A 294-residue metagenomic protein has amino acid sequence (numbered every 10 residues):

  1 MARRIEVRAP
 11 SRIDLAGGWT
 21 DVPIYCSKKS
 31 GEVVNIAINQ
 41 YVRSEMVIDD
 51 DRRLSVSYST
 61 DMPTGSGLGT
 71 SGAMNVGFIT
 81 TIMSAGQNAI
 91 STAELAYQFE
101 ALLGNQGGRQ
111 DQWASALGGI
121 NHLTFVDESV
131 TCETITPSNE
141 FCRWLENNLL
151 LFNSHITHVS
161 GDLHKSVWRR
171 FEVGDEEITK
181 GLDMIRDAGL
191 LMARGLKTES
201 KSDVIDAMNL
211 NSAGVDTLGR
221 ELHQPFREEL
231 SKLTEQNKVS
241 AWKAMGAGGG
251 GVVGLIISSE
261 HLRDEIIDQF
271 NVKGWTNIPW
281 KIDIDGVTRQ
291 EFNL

Functional and structural regions predicted by a protein language model:
M1-A16, D21-S27, N35-R53, S84-N88 (+3 more regions): C-terminal nucleotide
G31: Conserved N-terminal helical subregion
R52-T64: Glycine/charged-rich beta-loop-alpha catalytic/anionic-binding loops adjacent to active sites
M62-S66, S240-W242: Short pre-catalytic strand/loop immediately N-terminal to key active-site residues, enriched for Gly-Thr
G69-T70, R109: Short, non-helical or kinked segments that cap or interrupt transmembrane helices
S71, G246: Short, conserved phosphate/pyrophosphate- and ester-handling motifs at nucleotide-, phospho-/glycolipid
A73-A85: Stable alpha-helical structural segments in soluble proteins, enriched in small hydrophobic residues
G248-G250: Glycine-rich nucleotide-binding loop
